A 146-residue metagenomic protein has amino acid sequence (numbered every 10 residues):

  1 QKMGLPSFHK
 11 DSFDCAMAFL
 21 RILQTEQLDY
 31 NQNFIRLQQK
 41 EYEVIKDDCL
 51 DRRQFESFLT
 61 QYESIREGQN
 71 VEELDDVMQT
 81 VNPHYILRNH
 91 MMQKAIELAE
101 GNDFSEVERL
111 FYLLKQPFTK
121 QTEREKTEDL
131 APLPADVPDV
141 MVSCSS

Functional and structural regions predicted by a protein language model:
Q1-S146: Regulatory N- and C-terminal appendages and interdomain linkers associated with kinase/kinase-like NTP transferase
